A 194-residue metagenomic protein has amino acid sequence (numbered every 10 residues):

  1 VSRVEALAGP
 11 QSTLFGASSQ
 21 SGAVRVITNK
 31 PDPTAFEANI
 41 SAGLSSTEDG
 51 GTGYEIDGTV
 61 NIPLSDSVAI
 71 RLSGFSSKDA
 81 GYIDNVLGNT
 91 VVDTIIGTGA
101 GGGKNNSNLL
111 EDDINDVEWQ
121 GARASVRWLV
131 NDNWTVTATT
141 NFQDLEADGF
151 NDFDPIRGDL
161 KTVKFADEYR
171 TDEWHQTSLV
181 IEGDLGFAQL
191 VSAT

Functional and structural regions predicted by a protein language model:
V1, A6, S19-A42, Y54-T59: N-terminal periplasmic accessory domains that precede and gate Gram-negative outer-membrane beta-barrel machines
S2, T34-A38, D66-I70, Q120 (+2 more regions): Outer-envelope beta-barrel architecture signal
L7, N39-G43, S73-F75, T139-N141 (+1 more regions): Transmembrane beta-strands of outer-membrane beta-barrel proteins
G43-S46, S107-D112, T162-D167: Extracellular loop and loop/strand-boundary signature of outer-membrane beta-barrel proteins
E48-A147, H175: Transmembrane beta-barrel wall of Gram-negative outer-membrane proteins
T135-H175: Flexible loop and strand-edge segments within Gram-negative outer membrane beta-barrel domains
T139-N141, W174-T194: Face-selective signature of the C-terminal outer-membrane beta-barrel domain
